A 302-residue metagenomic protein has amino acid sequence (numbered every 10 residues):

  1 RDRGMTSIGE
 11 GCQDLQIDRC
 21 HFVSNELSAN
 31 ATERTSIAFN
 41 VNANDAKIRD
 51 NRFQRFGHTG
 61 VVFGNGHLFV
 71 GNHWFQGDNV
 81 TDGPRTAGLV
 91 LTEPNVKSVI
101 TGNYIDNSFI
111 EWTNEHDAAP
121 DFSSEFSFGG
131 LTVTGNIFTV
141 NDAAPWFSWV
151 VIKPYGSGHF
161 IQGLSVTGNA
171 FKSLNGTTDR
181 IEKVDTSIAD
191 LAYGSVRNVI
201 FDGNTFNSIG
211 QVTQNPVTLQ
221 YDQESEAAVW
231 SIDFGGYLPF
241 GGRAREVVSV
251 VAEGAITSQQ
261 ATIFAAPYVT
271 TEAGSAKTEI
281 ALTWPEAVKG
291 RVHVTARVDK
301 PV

Functional and structural regions predicted by a protein language model:
R1-D2, C12-L27, A43-G57, N65-N79 (+4 more regions): Right-handed parallel beta-helix
R1-G9, S24, S28-A43, R52-T59 (+4 more regions): Extracellular beta-strand/beta-solenoid scaffold signature
G11, N42, F63, P94 (+6 more regions): Solvent-exposed loop and beta-edge segments used for protein-protein assembly and interaction
A29, R49-R52, V80-T81, E253-A265: Short, solvent-exposed secondary-structure boundary motifs
L68, H73, Y104, S108-W112 (+6 more regions): A broadly tuned "polar low-complexity/structure-edge" signature
V99-G102, D121, G135, W149-K153 (+1 more regions): Ordered hydrophobic segments in well-structured contexts
F147, K153, S157-L164, T178-I181 (+1 more regions): Extracellular attachment/recognition segments
F171-V217: Leucine-rich solenoid repeat scaffolds
